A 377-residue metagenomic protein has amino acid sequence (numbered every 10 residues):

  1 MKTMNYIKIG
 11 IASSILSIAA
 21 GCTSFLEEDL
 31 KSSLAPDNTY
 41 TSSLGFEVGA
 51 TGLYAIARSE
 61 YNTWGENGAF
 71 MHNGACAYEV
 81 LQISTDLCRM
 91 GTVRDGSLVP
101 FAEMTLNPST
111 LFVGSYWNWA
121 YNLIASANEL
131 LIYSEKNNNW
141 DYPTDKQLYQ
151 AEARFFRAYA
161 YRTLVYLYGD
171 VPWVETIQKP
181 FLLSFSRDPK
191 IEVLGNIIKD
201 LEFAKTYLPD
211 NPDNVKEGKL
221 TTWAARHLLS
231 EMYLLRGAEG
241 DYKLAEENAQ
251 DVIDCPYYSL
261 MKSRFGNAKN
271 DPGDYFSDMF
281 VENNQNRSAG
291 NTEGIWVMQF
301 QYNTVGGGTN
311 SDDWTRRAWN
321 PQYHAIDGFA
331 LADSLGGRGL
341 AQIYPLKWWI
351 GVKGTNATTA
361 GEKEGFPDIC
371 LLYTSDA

Functional and structural regions predicted by a protein language model:
M1-K31: Bacterial Sec-dependent N-terminal signal peptides
N5, N138-R154, G237-D251: Secondary-structure transition into beta-strands, especially the periplasmic turns and strand N-termini that construct
C22-D29, V99-F101, G169-V171: Short, compositionally biased low-complexity segments
T23-T92, F203, W223-S375: An aromatic- and glycine-enriched ligand-binding surface/loop that stacks and positions planar moieties
S32-A35, M104-L106, E175-L182: Short linear capping/connector segments at secondary-structure termini
S42-T51, A55-E66, R89-Y168, S184-G195 (+1 more regions): Conserved, well-structured interaction surfaces
V165-Y166, P172, L235-E239: Short coil/turn linking the two alpha-helices of tandem helical-hairpin repeats
D170-I177, K205-K216, S259-F265: Glycine- and aromatic-rich loop/turn segments at beta-sheet edges
